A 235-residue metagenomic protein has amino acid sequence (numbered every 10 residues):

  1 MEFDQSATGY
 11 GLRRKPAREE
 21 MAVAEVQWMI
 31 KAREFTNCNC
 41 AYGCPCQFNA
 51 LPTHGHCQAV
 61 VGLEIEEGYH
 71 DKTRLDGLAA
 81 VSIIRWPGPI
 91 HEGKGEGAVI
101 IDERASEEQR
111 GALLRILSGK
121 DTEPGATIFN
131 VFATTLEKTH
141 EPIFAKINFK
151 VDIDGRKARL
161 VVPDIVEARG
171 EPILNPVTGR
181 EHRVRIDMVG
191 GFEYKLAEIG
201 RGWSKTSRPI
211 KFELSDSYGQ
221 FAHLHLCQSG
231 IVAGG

Functional and structural regions predicted by a protein language model:
G9-A22: Short, Lys/Arg-enriched N-terminal segments with co-localized hydrophobic residues within the first ~10-30 amino acids
A22-A24, F48-A50, G68, I84-G88 (+1 more regions): Intrinsically disordered, low-complexity boundary segments flanking structured domains
A24-H70: N-terminal ordered "arm"
C57, G68-K72, S106-E107, T122: Short, structured coil/loop segments at alpha-helix boundaries
V61-W86: Short, intrinsically disordered, low-complexity segments enriched in Ser/Thr and Pro
G77-G235: Internal, well-folded beta-alpha domain core
